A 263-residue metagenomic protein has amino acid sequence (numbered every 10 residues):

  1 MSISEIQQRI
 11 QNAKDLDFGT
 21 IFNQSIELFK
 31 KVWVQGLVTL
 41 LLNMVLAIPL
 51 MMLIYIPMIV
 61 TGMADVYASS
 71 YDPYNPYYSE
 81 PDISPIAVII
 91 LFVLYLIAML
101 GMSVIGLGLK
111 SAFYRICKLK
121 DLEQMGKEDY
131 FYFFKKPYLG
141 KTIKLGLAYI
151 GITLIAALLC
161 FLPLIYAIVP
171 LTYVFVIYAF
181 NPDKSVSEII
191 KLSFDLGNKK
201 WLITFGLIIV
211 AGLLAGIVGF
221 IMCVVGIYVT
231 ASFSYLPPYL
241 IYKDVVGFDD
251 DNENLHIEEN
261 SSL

Functional and structural regions predicted by a protein language model:
S2-Q8, V88-Q124, T153-E188, G219-D251: Selective recognition of hydrophobic, aromatic-rich stretches within alpha-helical transmembrane segments of polytopic
I3-D121: Short, small/hydrophobic-residue-rich motifs at membrane-helix boundaries and re-entrant hairpins of integral membrane
D15-L46, Q124-I155, V169-G219, S262-L263: Interfacial aromatic "cap" segments that immediately flank transmembrane helices in multipass membrane proteins
L46-I59, A157-L159, L214-Y228: Outer-membrane beta-barrel domain signature
F248-L263: Short, charged juxtamembrane terminal tails flanking transmembrane helices
